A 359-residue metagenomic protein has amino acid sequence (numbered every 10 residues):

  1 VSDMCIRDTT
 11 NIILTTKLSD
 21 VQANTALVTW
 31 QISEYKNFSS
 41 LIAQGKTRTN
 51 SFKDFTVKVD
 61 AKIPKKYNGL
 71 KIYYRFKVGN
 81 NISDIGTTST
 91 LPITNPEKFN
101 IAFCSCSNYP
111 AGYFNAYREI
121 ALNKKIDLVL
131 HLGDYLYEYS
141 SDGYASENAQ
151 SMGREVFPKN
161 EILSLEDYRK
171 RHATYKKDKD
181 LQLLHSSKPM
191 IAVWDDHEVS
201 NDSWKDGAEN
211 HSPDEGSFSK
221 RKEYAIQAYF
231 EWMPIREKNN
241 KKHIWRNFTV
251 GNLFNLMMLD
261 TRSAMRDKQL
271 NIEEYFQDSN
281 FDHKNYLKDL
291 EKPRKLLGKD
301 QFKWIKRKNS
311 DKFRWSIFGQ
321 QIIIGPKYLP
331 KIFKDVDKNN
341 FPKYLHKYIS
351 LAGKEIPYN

Functional and structural regions predicted by a protein language model:
S2, R7-N359: Metal-dependent phosphoester/phosphodiester hydrolase catalytic core
